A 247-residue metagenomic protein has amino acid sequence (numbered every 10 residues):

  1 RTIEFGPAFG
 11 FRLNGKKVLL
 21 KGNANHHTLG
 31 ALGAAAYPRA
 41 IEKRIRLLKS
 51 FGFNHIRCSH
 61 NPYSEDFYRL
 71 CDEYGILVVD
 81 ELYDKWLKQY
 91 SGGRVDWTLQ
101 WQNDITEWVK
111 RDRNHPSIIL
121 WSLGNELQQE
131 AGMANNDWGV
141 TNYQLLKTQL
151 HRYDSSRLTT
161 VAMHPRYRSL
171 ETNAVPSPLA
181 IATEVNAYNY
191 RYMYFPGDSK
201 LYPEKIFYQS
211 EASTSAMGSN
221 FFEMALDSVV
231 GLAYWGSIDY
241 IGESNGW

Functional and structural regions predicted by a protein language model:
R1-E130, N135-N136, V140-Q144, T148 (+1 more regions): Active-site-adjacent substrate/metal-binding segments within catalytic domains of carbohydrate-active enzymes
F11-R12, V175-P178: Short boundary motifs at domain starts and secondary-structure transition points
E42-K43, S169-E171: Short, flexible segments with low predicted structural confidence
R57, D66-R69, E126, Y167-S169 (+1 more regions): A general structural signal for short secondary-structure boundary/capping elements
Y68-L70, S91-R94, E171-T172, N220-F222 (+1 more regions): Short secondary-structure transition/capping segments
R94, A134, L170-E171, I181-T183: Short secondary-structure boundary micro-motifs
K110, T172-P176: Switch/coupling sub-region of P-loop NTPases
S117-S122, A131, G139-R166, S177-W247: Substrate-binding clefts and catalytic carboxylate motifs of secreted carbohydrate-active enzymes
